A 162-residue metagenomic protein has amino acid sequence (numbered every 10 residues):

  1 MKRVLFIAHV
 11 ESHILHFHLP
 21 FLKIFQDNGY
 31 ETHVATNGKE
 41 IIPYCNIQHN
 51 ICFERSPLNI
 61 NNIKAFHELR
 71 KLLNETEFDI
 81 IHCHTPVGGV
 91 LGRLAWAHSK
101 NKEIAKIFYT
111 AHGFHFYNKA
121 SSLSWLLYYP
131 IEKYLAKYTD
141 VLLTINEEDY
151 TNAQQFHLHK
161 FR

Functional and structural regions predicted by a protein language model:
M1-N37: N-terminal subdomain of nucleotide-sugar transferases
R3-L5, A97-H115, E132, L143: Active-site proximal beta-strand in glycosyltransferases
H16-F17, I60-H67, K106, F116-Y134: Nucleotide-sugar donor phosphate/pyrophosphate-binding loop at the beta->alpha transition of glycosyltransferases
K23-N28, H67-R70, W125-L142: Membrane-proximal helix-turn-helix segments that form the acceptor-binding/catalytic region of lipid-linked
I24-K64, K71-E75, K160-F161: Conserved nucleotide-sugar phosphate-binding/catalytic loop shared by glycosyltransferases and other
E40, V87-G88, E148-Y150: Alpha-helix capping/helix-boundary segments
C83-G89, A111: Short His-centered aromatic/hydrophobic patch
Y138-R162: A short, active-site helix/loop in glycosyltransferases that binds the activated sugar's phosphate group
